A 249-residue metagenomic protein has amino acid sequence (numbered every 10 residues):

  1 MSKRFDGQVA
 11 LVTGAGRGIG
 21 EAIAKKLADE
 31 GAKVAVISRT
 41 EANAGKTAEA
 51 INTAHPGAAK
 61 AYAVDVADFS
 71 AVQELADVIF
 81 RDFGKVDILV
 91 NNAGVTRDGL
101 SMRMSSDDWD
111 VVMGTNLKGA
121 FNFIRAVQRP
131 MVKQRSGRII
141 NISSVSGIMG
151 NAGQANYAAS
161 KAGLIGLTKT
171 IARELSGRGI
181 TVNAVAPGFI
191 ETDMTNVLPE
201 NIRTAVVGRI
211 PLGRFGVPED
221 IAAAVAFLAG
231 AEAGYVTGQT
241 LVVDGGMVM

Functional and structural regions predicted by a protein language model:
V9, G16-G18, T40: Conserved glycine-rich cofactor-binding loop
E41-A42, A63-L75, S106, E219-D220: The beta1-alpha1 cofactor-binding region of Rossmann-like NAD(H)/NADP(H)-dependent oxidoreductases
L100-S101, S105-M113, V206: Substrate-binding pocket helix/loop in short-chain dehydrogenase/reductase
F121-I124, S136, I180, R214-V243 (+1 more regions): C-terminal substrate-recognition "lid" of short-chain dehydrogenase/reductases
I124, S160, T168: Active-site helix of classical SDR
R129, R173-G177, G234: Alpha-helical segment proximal to the catalytic Tyr-Lys
S144: Residue(s) in the substrate-gating loop at a strand-loop-helix junction that position the organic substrate next
